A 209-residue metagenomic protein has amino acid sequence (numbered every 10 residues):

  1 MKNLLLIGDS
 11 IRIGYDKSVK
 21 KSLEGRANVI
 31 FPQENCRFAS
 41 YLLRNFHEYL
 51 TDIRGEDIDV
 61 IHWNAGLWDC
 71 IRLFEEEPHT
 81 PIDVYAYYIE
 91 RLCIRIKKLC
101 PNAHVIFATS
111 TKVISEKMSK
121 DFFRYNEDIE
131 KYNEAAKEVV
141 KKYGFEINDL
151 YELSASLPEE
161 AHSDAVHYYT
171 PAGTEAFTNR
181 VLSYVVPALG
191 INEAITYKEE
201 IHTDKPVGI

Functional and structural regions predicted by a protein language model:
M1-R91, H202-G208: Conserved SGNH/GDSL esterase-like catalytic core that processes O-acyl groups on lipids and polysaccharides
K2-N3, N28-F31, A108, K137-K142: Secondary-structure boundary/capping motif
L4, R12, H62-A65, A86 (+7 more regions): Functionally constrained cores in energy, signaling, and assembly domains
K17, K21, E48-T51, I94 (+6 more regions): Short, well-ordered alpha-helices that flank and scaffold nucleotide-derived cofactor binding pockets
R26-I30, A103, E146, A188: Secondary-structure boundary/capping positions in well-ordered alpha/beta enzyme cores
N64-C70, R95-I129: Active-site segments of SGNH/GDSL-like serine hydrolases that catalyze O-acetyl group transfer/hydrolysis on lipids
R91-I106, A135-N148: A structural motif corresponding to the C-terminal end of an alpha-helix and its immediate exit/capping segment
T111-I209: Catalytic His-Asp segment of secreted/periplasmic serine-dependent ester chemistry enzymes
